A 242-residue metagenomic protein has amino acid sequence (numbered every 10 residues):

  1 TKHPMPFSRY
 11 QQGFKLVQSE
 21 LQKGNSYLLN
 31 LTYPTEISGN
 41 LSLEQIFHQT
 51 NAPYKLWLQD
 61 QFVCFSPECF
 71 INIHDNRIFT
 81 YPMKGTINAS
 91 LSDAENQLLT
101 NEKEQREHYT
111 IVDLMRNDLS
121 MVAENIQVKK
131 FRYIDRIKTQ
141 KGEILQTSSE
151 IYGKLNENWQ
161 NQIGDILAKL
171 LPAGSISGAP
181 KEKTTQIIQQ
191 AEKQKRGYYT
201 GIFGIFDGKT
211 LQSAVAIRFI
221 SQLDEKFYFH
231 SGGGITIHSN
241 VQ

Functional and structural regions predicted by a protein language model:
T1-Q242: Extended alpha-helical targeting/anchoring segments, especially N-terminal organellar/secretory targeting helices
